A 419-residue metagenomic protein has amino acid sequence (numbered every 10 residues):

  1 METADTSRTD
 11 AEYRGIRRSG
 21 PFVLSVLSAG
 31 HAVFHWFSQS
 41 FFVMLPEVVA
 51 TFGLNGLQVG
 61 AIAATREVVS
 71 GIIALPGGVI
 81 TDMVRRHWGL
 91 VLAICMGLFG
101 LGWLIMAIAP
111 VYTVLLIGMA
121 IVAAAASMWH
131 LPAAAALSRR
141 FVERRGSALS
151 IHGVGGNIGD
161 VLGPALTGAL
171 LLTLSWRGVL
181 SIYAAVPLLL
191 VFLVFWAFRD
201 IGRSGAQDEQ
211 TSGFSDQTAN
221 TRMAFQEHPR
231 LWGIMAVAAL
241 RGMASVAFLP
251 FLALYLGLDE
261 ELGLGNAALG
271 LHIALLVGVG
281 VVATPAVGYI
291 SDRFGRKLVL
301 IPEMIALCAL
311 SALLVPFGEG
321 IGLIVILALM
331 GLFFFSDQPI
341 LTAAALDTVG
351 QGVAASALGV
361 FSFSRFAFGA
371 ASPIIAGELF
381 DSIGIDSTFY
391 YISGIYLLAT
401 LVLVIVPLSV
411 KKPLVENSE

Functional and structural regions predicted by a protein language model:
E2-R18, I201-M235, E419: Juxtamembrane intracellular "pre-TM" segments in multi-pass secondary transporters
F41-L45, R230-V281: Extracytoplasmic gate region of multi-pass secondary transporters
V48-V49, I80-R85, L166-L174, L256-G257 (+2 more regions): Interfacial helix-cap and linker-helix signal at transmembrane-aqueous boundaries of multi-pass secondary transporters
I72-P110, S291-K297: Conserved MFS/SLC helix-loop-helix module at the cytosolic interface between two early adjacent transmembrane helices
G118-G156: Cytoplasmic helix-loop-helix junction between adjacent transmembrane helices in 12-TM secondary transporters
D160, V349-S382: A late C-terminal transmembrane helix in Major Facilitator Superfamily
G178-W196, F389-I405: Symmetry-related core transmembrane helices of the 12-TM Major Facilitator Superfamily/SLC fold
S291-A344: C-terminal transmembrane helical hairpin of 12-TM major facilitator-type secondary transporters
